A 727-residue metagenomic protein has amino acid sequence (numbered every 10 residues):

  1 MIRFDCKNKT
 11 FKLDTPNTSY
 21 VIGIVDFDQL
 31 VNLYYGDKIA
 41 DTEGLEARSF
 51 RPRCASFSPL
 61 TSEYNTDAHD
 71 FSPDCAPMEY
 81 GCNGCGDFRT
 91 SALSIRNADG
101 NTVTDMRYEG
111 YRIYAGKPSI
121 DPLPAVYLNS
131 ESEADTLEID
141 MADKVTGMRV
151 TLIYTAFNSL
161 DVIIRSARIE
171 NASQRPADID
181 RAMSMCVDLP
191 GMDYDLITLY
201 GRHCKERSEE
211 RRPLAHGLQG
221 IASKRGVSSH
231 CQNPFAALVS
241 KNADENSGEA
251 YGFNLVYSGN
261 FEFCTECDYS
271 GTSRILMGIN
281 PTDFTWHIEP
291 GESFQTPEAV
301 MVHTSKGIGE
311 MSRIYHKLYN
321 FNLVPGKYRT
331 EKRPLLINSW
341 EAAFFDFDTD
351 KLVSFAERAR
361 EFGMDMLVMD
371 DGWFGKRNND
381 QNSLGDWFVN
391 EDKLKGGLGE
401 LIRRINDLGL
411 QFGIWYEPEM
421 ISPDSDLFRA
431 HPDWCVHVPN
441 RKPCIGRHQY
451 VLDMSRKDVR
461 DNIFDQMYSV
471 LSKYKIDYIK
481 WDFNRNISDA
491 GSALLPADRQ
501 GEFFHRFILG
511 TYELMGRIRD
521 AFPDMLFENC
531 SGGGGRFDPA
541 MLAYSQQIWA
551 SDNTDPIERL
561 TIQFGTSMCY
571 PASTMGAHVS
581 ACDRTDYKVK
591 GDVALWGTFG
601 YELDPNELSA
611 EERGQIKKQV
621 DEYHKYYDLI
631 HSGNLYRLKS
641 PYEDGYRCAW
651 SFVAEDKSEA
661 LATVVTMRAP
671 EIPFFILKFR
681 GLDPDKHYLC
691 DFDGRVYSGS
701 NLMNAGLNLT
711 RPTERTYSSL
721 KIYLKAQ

Functional and structural regions predicted by a protein language model:
F4, K9-K12, Y20, L30-E266 (+2 more regions): Polysaccharide-binding surfaces and accessory modules of carbohydrate-active proteins
N17, A167, G291, I337 (+7 more regions): Conserved, mostly hydrophobic/aromatic
V103-Y108, W286-S305, Y717-K725: Short Pro-Gly-centered flexible turn/kink motifs
E245, P641-P684: Carbohydrate-binding surface patches
Y328-F464, Y478: Aromatic-lined carbohydrate-binding/catalytic grooves of carbohydrate-active enzymes
D365-W373, I463-L495: Active-site groove signature of glycoside hydrolases
S422-D461, H505-E607: Glycan-recognition surfaces
R668-Q727: C-terminal beta-sandwich/jelly-roll accessory domains of carbohydrate-active enzymes
